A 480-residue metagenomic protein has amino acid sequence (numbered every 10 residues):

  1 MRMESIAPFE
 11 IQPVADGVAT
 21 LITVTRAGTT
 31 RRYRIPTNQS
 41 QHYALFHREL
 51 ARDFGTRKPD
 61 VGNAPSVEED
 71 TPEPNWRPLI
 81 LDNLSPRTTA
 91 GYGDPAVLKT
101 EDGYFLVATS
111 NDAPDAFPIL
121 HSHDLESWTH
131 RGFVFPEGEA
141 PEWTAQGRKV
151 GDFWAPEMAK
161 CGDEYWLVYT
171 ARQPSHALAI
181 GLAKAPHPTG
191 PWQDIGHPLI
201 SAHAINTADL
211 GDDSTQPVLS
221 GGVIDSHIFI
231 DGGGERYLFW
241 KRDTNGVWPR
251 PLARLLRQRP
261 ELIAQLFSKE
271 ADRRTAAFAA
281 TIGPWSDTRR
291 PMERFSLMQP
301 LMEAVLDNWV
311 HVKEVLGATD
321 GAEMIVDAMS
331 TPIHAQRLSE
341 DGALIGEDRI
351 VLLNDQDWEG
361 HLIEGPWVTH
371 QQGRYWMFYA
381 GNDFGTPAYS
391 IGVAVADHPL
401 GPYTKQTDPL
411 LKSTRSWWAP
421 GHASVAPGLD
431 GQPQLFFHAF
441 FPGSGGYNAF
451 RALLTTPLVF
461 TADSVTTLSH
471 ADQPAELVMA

Functional and structural regions predicted by a protein language model:
R2-A480: Carbohydrate-active catalytic/glycan-binding domains of CAZyme proteins, especially the secreted or lumenal ectodomains
